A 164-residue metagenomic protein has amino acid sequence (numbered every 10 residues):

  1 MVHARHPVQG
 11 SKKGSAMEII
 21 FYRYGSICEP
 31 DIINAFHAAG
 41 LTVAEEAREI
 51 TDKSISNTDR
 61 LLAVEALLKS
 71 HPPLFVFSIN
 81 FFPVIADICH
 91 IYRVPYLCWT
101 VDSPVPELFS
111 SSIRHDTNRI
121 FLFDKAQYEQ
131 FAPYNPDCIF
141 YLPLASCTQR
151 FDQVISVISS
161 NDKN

Functional and structural regions predicted by a protein language model:
A4-P7: Short hydrophobic alpha-helical segments enriched in small aliphatic residues
G10-C28, D137, P143-N164: Nucleotide-sugar donor-binding catalytic core of glycosyltransferases
R23-A39, A44-F131, R150-Q153: Extended catalytic core of nucleotide-activated donor transferases of GT-like folds
Y134: Short, conserved SAM-binding/catalytic segment of Class I S-adenosyl-L-methionine-dependent methyltransferases
